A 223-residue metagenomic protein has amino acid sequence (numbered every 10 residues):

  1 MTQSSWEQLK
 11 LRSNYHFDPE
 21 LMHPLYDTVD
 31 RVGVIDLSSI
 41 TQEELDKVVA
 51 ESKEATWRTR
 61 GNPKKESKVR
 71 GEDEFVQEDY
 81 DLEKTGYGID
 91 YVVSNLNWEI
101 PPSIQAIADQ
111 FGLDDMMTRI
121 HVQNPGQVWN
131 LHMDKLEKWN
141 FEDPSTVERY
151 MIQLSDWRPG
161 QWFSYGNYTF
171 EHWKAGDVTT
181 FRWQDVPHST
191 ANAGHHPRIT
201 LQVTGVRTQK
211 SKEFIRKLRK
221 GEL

Functional and structural regions predicted by a protein language model:
M1-D114, R119: Non-heme Fe(II)/2-oxoglutarate
L9-Y15, G126, G160-Q161, N192: Glycine-centered flexibility motif
N14, D18-L21, G33, E72 (+5 more regions): Catalytic phosphate/metal-binding cores of nucleic-acid and nucleotide-processing enzymes, i.e., regions that mediate
L21-L25, W139-F141, N192: Short, flexible, solvent-exposed loop/turn segments with mixed acidic/basic and small polar residues
D30, V147, H196-R198: A general secondary-structure signal for short beta-strands and their flanking turns/coil in non-transmembrane regions
I40, R60-N62, Y80, Q123 (+3 more regions): Structured loops at beta-to-helix junctions and adjacent beta-edge loops in soluble globular domains
Q105-R182: Catalytic core of non-heme Fe(II) oxygenases with the double-stranded beta-helix
D156-L223: Catalytic core of Fe(II)/2-oxoglutarate
